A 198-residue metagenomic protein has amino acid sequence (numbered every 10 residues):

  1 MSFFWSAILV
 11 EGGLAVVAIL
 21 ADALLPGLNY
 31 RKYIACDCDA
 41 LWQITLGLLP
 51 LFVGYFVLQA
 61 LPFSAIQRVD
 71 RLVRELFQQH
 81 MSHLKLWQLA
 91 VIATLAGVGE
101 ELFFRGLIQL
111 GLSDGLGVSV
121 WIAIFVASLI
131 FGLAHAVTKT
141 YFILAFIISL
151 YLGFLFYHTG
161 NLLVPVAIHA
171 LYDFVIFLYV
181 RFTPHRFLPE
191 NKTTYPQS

Functional and structural regions predicted by a protein language model:
M1-L20: Cytosolic-side membrane-entry/anchor segment at the start of a transmembrane helix
I19-L20, T94, V98, S128-L133 (+2 more regions): Alpha-helical transmembrane segments of multipass membrane proteins
L20-A96, L110-G115, R186-P196: Juxtamembrane helix-loop-helix connectors linking adjacent transmembrane helices in multi-pass membrane enzymes
A21, T140-P196: Functionally important transmembrane alpha-helices
V98-F103, L107-I108, V137, L171 (+1 more regions): Active-site His/Glu-centered metal-binding helix of metallohydrolases
G106-L116, F177-P184: Membrane-interfacial alpha-helical segments at the cytosolic side of multi-pass membrane proteins
G117, A136, H158-T159: Helix-loop interface residues and adjacent transmembrane-helix termini in multi-pass membrane transporters, primarily
